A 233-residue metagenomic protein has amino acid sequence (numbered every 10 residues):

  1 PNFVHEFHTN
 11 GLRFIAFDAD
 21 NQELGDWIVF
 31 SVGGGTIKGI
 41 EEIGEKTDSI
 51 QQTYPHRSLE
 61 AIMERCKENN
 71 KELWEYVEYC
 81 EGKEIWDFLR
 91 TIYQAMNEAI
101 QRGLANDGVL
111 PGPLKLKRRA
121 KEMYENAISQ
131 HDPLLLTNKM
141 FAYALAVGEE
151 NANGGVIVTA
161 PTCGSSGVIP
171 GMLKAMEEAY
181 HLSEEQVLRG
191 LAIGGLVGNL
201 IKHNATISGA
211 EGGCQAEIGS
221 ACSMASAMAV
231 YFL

Functional and structural regions predicted by a protein language model:
P1-S129: C-terminal regulatory domains involved in ligand/effector binding and gene-expression control
G44-K46, K174-A175, E185, N204 (+2 more regions): General N-terminal targeting signals
C66, C80, C163-G164, C214 (+1 more regions): Generic recognition of cysteine residues
N70, N151, A229-F232: Functionally constrained cores in energy, signaling, and assembly domains
K83-G213: Accessory "access/gating" subregions that flank catalytic or transport cores
A205-L233: C-terminal catalytic subdomain
